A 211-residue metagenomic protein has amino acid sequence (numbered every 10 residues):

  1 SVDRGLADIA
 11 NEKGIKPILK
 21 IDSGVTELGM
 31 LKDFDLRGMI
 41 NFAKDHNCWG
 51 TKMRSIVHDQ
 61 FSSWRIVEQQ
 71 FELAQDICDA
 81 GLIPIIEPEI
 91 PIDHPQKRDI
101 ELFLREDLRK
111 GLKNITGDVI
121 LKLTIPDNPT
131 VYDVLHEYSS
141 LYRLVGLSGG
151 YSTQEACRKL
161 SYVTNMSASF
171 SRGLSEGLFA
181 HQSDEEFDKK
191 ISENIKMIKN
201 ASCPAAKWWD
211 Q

Functional and structural regions predicted by a protein language model:
S1-W49, V57-Q60, D107-I120, D127-Q211: Alpha/beta catalytic barrel-like cores
M53-T130: Eukaryote-skewed repeat-based solenoidal scaffolds used as protein-protein interaction platforms, primarily
